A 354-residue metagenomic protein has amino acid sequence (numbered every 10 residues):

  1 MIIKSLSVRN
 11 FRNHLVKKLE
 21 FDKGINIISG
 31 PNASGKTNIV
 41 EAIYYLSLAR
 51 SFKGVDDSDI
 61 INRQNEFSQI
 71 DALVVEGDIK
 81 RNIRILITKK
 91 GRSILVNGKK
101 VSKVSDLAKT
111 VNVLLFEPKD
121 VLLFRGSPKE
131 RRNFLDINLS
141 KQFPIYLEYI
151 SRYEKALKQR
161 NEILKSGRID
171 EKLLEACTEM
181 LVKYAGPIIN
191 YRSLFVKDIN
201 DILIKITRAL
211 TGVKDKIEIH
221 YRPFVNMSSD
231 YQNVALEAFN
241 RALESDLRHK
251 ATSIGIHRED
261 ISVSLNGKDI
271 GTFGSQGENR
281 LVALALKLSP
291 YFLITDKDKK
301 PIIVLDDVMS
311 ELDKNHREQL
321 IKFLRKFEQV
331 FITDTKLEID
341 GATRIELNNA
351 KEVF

Functional and structural regions predicted by a protein language model:
M1-P31, K172-I302, E311, N315 (+3 more regions): Conserved NTPase motor "head" modules and their coupling/switch loops across ABC/AAA+ ATPases, GTPases, and GHKL ATPases
K36: Conserved lysine of the Walker
Y45-D57, S289-K297: Post-Walker A helix-loop "phosphate-sensing" segment adjacent to the P-loop in P-loop NTPases
L48-E130, L139-Q142, Y146, N200 (+2 more regions): Nucleotide-state sensing region of NTPase/ATPase domains
A72, Q329-K336: Structural recognition of the conserved hydrophobic beta-strand(s) that form the central parallel beta-sheet of P-loop
L122-T211, R222: An accessory alpha-helical subdomain
D306-V308: Walker B catalytic acidic pair
